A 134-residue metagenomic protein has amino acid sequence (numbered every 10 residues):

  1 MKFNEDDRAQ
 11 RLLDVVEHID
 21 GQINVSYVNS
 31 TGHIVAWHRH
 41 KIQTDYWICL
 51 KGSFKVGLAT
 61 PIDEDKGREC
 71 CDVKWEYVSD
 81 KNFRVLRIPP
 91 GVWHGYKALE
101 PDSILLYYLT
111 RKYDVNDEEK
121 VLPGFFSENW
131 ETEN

Functional and structural regions predicted by a protein language model:
M1-N82, E100-N134: Non-catalytic, conserved peripheral segments adjacent to functional cores
N82-R87, V92-E100: Beta-rich strand-turn-strand
